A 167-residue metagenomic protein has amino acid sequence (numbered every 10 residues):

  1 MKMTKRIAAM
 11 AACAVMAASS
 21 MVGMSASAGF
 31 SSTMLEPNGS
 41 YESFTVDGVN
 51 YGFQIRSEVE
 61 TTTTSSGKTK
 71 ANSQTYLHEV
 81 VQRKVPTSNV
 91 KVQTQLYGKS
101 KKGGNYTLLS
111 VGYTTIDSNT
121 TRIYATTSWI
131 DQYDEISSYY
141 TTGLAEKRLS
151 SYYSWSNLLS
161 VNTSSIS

Functional and structural regions predicted by a protein language model:
M1-K70: N-terminal prepro-regions of secreted/extracellular proteins
F30-S32, Y41, N105-T115, W155-L158: Tryptophan-centered short beta-strand motifs
V59-T63, T75-L77, T141-L144: Low-complexity repeat regions of mature extracellularly deployed or surface/particle-associated proteins
G67, K101, Q132-I136: A short, structured loop/turn motif at beta-sheet edges
K68-H78: Short coil/turn motif common to extracellular beta-sandwich-like domains
H78-S110: Extended low-complexity, serine/threonine- and proline-enriched intrinsically disordered segments
S110-L149: Short, solvent-exposed, Trp/other aromatic-anchored flexible loops in extracytoplasmic proteins
Y152-S167: Short beta-strand elements
